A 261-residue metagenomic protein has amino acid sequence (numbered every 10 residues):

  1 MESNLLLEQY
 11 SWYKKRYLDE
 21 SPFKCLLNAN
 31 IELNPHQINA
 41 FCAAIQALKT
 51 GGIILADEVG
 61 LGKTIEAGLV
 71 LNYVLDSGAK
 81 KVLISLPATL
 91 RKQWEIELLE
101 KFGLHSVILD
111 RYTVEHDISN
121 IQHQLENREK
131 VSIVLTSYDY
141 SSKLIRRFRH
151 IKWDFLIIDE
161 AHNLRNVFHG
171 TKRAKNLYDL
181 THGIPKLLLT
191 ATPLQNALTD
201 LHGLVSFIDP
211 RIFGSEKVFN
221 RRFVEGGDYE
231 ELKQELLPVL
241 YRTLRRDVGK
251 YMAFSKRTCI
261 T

Functional and structural regions predicted by a protein language model:
M1-I53, V131-I133, Y138-D139, D154-F155: Charged, low-complexity
I45-Q46, T64-G78: Walker A/P-loop NTP-binding motif
T50-V70: Walker A/P-loop
E58, D159-E160: Walker B catalytic acidic pair
A79-E100: Conserved Walker A/P-loop ATP-binding site and its immediately adjacent core in helicase/helicase-like ATPase domains
L104-V114, I212-E216: Conserved RecA-like helicase motor-core motifs
H123, K130, V134-W153, F168-G183 (+1 more regions): Inter-lobe coupling linker of SF2 helicases/translocases
I184-A197: Conserved helicase ATPase motor motifs in RecA-like P-loop NTPase domains
